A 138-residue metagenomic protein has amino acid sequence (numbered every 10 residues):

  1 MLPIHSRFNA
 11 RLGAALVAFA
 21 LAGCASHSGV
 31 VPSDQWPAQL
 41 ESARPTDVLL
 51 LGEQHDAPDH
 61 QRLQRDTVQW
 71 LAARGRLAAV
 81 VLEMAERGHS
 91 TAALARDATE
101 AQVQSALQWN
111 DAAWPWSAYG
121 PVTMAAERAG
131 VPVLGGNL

Functional and structural regions predicted by a protein language model:
L2-G13: Bacterial N-terminal signal peptides that target proteins for export
N9, F19-T46: N- or domain-start disorder-to-order transition segments that initiate the globular core
P32, D56-Q64, A112-Y119, A126: Solvent-exposed, acidic/flexible segments
W36, L40-A72: Zymogen propeptides
L49-L50, A79-E83, P132-G136: Structural recognition of the beta-strand scaffold that forms the well-ordered cores of secreted hydrolase catalytic
Q54, M84-A85: Active-site metal-binding loops of divalent metal-dependent hydrolases
A57-L63, T67, L77-A79, R87-R96: Membrane-embedded segments
T91-L138: A substrate-binding/cap region within the structured catalytic cores of diverse enzymes
